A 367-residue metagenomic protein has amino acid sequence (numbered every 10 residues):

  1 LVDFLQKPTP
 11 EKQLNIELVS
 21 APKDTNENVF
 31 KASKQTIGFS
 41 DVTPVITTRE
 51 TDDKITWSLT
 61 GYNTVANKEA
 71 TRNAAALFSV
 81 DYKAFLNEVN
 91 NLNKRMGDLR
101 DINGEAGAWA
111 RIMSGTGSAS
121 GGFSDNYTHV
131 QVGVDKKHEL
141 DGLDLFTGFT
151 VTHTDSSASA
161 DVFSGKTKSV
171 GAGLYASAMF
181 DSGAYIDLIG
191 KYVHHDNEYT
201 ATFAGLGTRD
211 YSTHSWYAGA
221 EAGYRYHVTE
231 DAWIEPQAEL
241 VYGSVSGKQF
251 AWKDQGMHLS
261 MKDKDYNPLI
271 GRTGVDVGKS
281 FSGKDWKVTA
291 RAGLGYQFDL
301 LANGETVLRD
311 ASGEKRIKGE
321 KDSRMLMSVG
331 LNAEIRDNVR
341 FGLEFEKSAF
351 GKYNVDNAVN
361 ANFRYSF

Functional and structural regions predicted by a protein language model:
L1-Y62: Extracellular, surface-exposed repeat/solenoid domains
V2-N26, F123-H138, M257-Y266: Short secondary-structure subsegments characteristic of cysteine-rich extracellular domains
T64-E230, I234, F345-E346, G351 (+1 more regions): Outer membrane beta-barrel translocator domains of Type V secretion systems
N73-L77, D161-K166, H195-S212, S244-N267 (+1 more regions): Solvent-exposed, glycine/polar-rich loop segments of beta-barrel outer-membrane systems
V132-K136, A172-A178, G190, A220-Y224 (+5 more regions): Residues on the lipid-exposed face of transmembrane beta-strands in outer-membrane beta-barrel proteins
V228, S260-F367: Outer membrane beta-barrel transmembrane domains
T229-E235, V245-Q249, G283-V288: Short, structured loop/turn "capping" segments at alpha-beta junctions
I234-E235, E239, K253, T273 (+1 more regions): Outer-membrane beta-barrel porins/channels
